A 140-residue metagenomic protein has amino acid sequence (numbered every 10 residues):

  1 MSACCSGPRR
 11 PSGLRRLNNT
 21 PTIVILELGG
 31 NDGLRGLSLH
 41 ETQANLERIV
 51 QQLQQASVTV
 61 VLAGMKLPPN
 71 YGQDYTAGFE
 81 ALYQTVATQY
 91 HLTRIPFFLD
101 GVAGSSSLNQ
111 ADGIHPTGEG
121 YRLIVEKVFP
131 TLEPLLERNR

Functional and structural regions predicted by a protein language model:
M1-S6: A short beta-strand-loop structural module common to alpha/beta enzyme folds
P11-R140: Alpha-helical cap/lid subdomain in secreted, periplasmic, or secretory-pathway luminal O-acyl-processing enzymes
